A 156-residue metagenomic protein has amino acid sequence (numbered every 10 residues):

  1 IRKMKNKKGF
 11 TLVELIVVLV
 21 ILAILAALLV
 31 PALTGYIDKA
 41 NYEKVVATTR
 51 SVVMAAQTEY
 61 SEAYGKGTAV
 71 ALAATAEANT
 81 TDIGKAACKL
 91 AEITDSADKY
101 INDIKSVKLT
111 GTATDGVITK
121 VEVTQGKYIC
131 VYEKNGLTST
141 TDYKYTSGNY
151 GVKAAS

Functional and structural regions predicted by a protein language model:
I1-K7: Bacterial Sec-dependent N-terminal signal peptides
K7-T34: N-terminal single-pass transmembrane signal-anchor helix
L22-L25, Y36, A55, E59-E62: Short hydrophobic alpha-helical module
L33-V53, A63: Aliphatic-rich helix starts adjacent to a transmembrane/signal segment
M54-A74: Alpha-helix exit/C-cap motif
T68-S139, A155: Extracellular/periplasmic head regions of type IV pilus-like filament subunits
T138-S156: Short, low-complexity, Pro/Ser/Thr/Gly-rich segments in the mature regions of secreted, periplasmic
